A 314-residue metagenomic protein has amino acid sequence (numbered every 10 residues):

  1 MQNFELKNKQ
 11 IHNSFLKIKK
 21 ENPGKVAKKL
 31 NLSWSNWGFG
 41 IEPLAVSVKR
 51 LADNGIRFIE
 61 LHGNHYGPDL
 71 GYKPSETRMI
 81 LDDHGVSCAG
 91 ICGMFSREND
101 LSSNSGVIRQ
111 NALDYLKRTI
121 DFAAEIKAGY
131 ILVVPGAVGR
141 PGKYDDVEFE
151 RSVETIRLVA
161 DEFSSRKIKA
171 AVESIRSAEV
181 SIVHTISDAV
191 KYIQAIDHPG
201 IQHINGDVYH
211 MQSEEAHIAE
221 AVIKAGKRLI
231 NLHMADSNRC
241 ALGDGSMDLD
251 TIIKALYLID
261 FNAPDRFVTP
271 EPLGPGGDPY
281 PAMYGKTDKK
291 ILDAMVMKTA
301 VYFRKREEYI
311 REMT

Functional and structural regions predicted by a protein language model:
M1-S33, G40-G55, V183, S187-G206 (+1 more regions): Histidine-acidic metal/acid-base catalytic patches
N3-K25, P43-V46, D83, S102-H203 (+3 more regions): Active-site acidic/histidine proton-transfer and metal-coordination neighborhood in alpha/beta enzyme cores
W34-W37, G67, N99-S102, G142 (+4 more regions): Short, flexible active-site loop motifs that bind/organize anionic cofactors or intermediates
G38-G40, L44, G63-H65, M94-R97 (+5 more regions): Active-site-proximal loop/turn and secondary-structure-junction residues that shape catalytic pockets, frequently
V48-P68: Basic, amphipathic N-terminal segments that precede the first structured/catalytic domain
L51, L81, T119, A123 (+3 more regions): Generic structural signal for hydrophobic
I56, V86, I168: Short phosphate-binding/catalytic loops that engage adenosine nucleotides
L61-E150, A263-D278, Y309: Structural motif corresponding to the early beta-alpha repeats
